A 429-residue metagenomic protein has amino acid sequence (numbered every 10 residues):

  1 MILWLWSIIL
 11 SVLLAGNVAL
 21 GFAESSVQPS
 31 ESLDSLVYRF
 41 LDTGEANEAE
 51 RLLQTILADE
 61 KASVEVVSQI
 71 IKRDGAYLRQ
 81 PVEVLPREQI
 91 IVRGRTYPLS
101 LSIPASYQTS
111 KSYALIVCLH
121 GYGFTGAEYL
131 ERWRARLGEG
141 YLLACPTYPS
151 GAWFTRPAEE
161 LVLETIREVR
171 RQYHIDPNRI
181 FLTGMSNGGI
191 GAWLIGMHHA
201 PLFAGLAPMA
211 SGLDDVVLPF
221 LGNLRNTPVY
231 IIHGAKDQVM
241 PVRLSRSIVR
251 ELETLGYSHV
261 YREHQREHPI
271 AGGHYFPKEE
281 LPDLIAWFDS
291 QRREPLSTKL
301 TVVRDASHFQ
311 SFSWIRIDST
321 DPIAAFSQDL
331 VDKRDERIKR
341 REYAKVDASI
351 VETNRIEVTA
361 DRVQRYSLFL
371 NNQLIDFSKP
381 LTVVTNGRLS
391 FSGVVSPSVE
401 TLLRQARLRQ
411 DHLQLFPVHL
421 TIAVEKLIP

Functional and structural regions predicted by a protein language model:
F22-Y113, P397-L415, I428-P429: A domain-start/cap signature at the N-terminus of enzymes
A105-K111, F154-N187, M197-L202: Gly/Ser-rich "nucleophile elbow"/oxyanion-hole loop immediately N-terminal to the catalytic nucleophile in hydrolases
Y107-T155, D215: Short substrate-entry loop that stabilizes the transition state in hydrolases
G126-R134, E164-T165, S211-L221, R243: Alpha-helical scaffolding within the catalytic cores of extracellular/periplasmic polymer-degrading hydrolases
N178-R225: Primarily recognizes the serine-hydrolase "nucleophile elbow" in alpha/beta-hydrolase and SGNH/GDSL folds
Y230-H233, D237: Short beta-strand/loop motif that positions the catalytic acidic residue of the alpha/beta-hydrolase fold
Q238, R243-I356, D361: C-terminal catalytic histidine-bearing segment of alpha/beta-hydrolase fold enzymes
F312-P429: C-terminal beta-sandwich/jelly-roll accessory domains of carbohydrate-active enzymes
